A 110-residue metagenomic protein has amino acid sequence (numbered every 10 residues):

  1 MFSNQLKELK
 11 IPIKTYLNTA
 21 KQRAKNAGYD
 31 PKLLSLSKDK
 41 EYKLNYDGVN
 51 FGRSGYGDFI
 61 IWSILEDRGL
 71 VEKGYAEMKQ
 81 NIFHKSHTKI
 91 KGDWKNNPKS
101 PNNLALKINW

Functional and structural regions predicted by a protein language model:
M1-W110: Arg/Lys-rich, low-complexity, intrinsically disordered basic segments
